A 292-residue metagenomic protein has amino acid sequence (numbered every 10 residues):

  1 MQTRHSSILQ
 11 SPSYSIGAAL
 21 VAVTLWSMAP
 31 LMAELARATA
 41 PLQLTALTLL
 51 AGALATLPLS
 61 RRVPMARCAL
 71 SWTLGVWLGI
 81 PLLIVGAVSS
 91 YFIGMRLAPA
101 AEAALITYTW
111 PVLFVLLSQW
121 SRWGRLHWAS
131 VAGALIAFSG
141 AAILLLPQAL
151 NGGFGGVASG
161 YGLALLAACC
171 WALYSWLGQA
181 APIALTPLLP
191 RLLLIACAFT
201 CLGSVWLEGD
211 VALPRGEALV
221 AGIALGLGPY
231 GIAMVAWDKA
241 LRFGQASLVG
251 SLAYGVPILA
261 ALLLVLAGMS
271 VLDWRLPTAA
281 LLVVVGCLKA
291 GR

Functional and structural regions predicted by a protein language model:
M1-L49, L82, S90, A134-S139 (+4 more regions): Glycine-/small-residue-enriched transmembrane alpha-helix faces in small-molecule transporters and effluxers
S15, A38-G86, P111-S118, C169-Y174 (+3 more regions): Transmembrane alpha-helices of multi-pass small-molecule transport proteins
G17, L47, A103-T109, L177-A198 (+1 more regions): Helix-helix packing/entry segments at the starts of transmembrane helices
L25, V63-E102, T107, I143 (+1 more regions): Specific transmembrane alpha-helical segments of multi-pass solute transporters/efflux pumps, especially DMT/EamA
A36, L44, G94, W120-L126 (+5 more regions): Hydrophobic/aromatic residues within transmembrane alpha-helices of multi-pass small-molecule transporters
A40-G52, I93-W110, G156-C170, G216-Y230 (+1 more regions): Structural signature of hydrophobic alpha-helical transmembrane segments
A51, T56, L126-Q148, C197-T200 (+3 more regions): Hydrophobic transmembrane alpha-helices of multi-pass small-molecule transport proteins
S60-V63, W110-L135, I258-T278: C-terminal transmembrane-helix exit sites in multi-pass transporters
